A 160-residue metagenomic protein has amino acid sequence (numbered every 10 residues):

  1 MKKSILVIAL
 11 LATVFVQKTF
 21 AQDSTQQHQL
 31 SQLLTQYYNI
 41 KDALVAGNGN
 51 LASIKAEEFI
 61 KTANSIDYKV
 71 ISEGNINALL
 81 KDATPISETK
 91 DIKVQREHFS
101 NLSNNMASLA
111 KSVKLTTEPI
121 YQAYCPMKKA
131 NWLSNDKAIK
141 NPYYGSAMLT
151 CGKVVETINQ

Functional and structural regions predicted by a protein language model:
M1-S24: Bacterial Sec-dependent N-terminal signal peptides
F20-Q160: Intrinsically disordered, low-complexity terminal tails/loops enriched in metal-binding residues
